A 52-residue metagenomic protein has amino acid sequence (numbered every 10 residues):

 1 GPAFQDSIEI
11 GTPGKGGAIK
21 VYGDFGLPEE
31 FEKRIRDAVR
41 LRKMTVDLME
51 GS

Functional and structural regions predicted by a protein language model:
G1-S52: Compositionally biased, non-globular sequence tracts
